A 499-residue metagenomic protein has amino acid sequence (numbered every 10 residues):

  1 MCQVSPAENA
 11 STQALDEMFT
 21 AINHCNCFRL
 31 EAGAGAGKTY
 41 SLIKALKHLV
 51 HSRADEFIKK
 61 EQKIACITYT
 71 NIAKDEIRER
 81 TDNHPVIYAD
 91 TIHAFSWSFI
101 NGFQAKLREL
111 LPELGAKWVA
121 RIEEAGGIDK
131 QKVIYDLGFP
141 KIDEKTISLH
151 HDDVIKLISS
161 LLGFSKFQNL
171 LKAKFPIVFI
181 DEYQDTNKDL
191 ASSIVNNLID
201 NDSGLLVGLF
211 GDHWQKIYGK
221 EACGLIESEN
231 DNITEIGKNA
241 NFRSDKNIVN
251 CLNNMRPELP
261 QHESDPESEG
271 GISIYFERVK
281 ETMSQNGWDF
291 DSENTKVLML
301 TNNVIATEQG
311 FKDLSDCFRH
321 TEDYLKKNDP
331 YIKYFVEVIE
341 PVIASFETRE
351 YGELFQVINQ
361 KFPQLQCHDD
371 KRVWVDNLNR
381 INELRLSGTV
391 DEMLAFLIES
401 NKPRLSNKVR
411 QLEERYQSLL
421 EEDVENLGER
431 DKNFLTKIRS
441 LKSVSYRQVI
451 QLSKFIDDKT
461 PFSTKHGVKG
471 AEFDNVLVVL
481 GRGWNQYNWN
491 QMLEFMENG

Functional and structural regions predicted by a protein language model:
M1-G499: The feature marks helicase ATPase cores and/or their adjacent C-terminal helical subdomains in SF1/SF2/AAA+ helicases
